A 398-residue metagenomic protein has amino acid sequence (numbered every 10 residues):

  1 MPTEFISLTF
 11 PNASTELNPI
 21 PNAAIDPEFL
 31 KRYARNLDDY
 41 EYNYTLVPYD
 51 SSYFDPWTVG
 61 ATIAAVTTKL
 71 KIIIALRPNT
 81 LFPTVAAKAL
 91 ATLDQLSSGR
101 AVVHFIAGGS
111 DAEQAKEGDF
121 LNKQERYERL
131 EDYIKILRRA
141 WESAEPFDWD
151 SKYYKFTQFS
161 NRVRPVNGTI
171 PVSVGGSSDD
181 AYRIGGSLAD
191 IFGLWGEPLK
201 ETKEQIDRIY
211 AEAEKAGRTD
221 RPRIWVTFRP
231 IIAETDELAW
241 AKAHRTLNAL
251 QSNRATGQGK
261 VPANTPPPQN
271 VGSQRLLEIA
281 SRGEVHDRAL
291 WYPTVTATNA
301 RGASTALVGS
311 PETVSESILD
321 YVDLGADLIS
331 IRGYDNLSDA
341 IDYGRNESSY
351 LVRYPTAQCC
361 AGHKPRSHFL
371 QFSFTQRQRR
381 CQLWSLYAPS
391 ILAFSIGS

Functional and structural regions predicted by a protein language model:
M1-K69, N167-I170: N-terminal beta1-alpha1-beta2 module of alpha/beta enzyme domains
P2-E4, T9, E117, K123-P165 (+2 more regions): An alpha-helical appendage that flanks or caps ligand/catalytic pockets
F5-L8, T45-V47, I72-I74, A101-F105 (+4 more regions): Hydrophobic faces of well-ordered beta-strands that scaffold small-molecule active sites in alpha/beta enzyme cores
T9, A13-P27, R77-N79, N167-S177 (+2 more regions): Active-site mouth loops of central-metabolism enzymes
N22-N36, G176-I184, S310-D320: Short, acidic/polar
D38-D39, A61-T68, L90, D94-R100 (+2 more regions): Acidic (Asp/Glu)-rich catalytic clusters
E41, I63, L93, L137 (+4 more regions): Conserved, mostly hydrophobic/aromatic
W57-I73, R345-C359: Alpha-helix-loop-beta-strand connector modules within alpha/beta enzyme cores
